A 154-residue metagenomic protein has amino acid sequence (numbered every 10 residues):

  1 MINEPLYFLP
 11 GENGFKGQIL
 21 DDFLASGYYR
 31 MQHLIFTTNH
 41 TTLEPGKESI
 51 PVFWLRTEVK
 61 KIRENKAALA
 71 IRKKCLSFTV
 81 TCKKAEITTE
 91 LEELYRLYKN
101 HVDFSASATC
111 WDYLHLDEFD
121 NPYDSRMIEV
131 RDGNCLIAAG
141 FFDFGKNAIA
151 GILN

Functional and structural regions predicted by a protein language model:
M1-T79: Acyl-donor-binding surface of acyltransferase catalytic domains
L34-T41, R63, A70-N154: A conserved beta-strand-loop-helix scaffold within acyl/acetyltransferase catalytic domains
